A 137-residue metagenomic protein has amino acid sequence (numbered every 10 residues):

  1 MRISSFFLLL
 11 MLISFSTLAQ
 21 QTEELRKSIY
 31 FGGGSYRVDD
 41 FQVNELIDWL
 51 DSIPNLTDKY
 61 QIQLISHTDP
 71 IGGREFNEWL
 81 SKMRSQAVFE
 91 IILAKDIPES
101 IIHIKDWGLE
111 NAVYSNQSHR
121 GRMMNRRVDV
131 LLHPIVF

Functional and structural regions predicted by a protein language model:
R2-L9: Sec-dependent signal peptide recognition, specifically the positively charged N-region followed immediately by
S14-S16: N-terminal signal peptide c-region/cleavage motif recognized by signal peptidases
A19-Q21: Boundary of Sec targeting at the N-terminus
L25-K27, G34, D58-Y60, P98-S100 (+1 more regions): Envelope-exposed proteins and targeting segments
R26-Y30, I65-P70: A short small-residue
F31, S35-I65: Periplasmic peptidoglycan-binding/anchoring modules of Gram-negative envelope and division proteins
T68-F137: Periplasmic OmpA-like peptidoglycan-binding domain that tethers envelope proteins to the cell wall
